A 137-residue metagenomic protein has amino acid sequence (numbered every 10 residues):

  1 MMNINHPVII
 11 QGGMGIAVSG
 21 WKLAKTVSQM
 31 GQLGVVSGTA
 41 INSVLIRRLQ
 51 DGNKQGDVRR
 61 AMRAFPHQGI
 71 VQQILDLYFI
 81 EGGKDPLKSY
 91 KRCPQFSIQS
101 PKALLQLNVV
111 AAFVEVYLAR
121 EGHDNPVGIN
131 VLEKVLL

Functional and structural regions predicted by a protein language model:
M1-L137: Active-site entrance/lid segments in N-terminal catalytic domains of soluble metabolic enzymes
